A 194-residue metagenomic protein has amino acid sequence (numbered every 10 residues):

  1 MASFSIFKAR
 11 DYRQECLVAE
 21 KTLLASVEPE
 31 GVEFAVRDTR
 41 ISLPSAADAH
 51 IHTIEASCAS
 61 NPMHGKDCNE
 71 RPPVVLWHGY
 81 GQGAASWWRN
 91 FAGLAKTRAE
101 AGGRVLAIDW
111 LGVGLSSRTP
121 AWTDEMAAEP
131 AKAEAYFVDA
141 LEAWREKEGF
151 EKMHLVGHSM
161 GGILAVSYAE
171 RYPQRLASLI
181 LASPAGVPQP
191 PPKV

Functional and structural regions predicted by a protein language model:
M1-L43: An N-terminal hydrophobic leader/cap segment in hydrolases
L24-P29, R37-S45, I54-K66, F91-A92 (+1 more regions): Beta-strand elements of modular eukaryotic interaction domains
F34-V36, D48, F150: Short coil/loop residues immediately preceding or within conserved phosphate-binding loops of NTP-utilizing enzyme
P44, S57-K66, W110-V156, E170-Y172 (+2 more regions): Active-site loop/oxyanion-hole signature of alpha/beta-hydrolase fold enzymes
A49, I54-W122, H158-L164, R171: Conserved HGGG/HGGXW glycine-rich cap/lid loop of the alpha/beta-hydrolase fold
P73, R104, K152-H154, R175-S178: Structural signature of beta-strand start/N-cap positions in the alpha/beta core of ABC transporter nucleotide-binding
D109, H154, S167, A177-I180: Residue in the alpha/beta-hydrolase core beta-strand immediately N-terminal to the catalytic nucleophile
L179-A182, V187: A short, hydrophobic beta-strand element of the alpha/beta-hydrolase
